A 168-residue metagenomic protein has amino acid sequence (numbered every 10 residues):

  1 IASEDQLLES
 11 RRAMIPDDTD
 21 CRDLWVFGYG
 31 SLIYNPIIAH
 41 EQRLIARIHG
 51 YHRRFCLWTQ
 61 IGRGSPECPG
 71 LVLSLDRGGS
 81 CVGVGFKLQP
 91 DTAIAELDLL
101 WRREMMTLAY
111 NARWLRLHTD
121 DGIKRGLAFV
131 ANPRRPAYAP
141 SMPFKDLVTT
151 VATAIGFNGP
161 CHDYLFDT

Functional and structural regions predicted by a protein language model:
I1-T168: A glycine-rich, hydrophobic/aromatic-adjacent loop/helix-cap motif
